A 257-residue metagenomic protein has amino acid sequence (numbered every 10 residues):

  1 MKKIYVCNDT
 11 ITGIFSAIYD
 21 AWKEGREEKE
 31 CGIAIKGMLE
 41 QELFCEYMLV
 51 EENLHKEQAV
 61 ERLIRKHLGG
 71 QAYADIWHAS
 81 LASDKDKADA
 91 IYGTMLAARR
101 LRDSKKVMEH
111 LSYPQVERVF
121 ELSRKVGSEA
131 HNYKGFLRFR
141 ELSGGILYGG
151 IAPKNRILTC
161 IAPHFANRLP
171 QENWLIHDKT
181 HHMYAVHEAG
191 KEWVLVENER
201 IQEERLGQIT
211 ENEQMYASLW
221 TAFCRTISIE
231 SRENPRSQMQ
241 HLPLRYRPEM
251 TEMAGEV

Functional and structural regions predicted by a protein language model:
M1-L54: N-terminal ordered "arm"
M1-Y5, L147, Q202-R205: Glycine- and acidic
G13-E24, G93-A97, C160-N167, S218-R225: Short, hydrophobic/amphipathic alpha-helical patches that form generic packing surfaces within helical domains
A34-H131: Charged, alpha-helical interface segments at or near domain boundaries
M48-Q58, E192-R205: Acidic, Ser/Thr-rich peripheral helices and adjacent loops at domain boundaries
A74-A79, K179, R232-M239: Short coil/turn segments at secondary-structure boundaries
K105-E197: Internal, well-folded beta-alpha domain core
N173, Y184-A185, A189, E204-V257: Long, compositionally biased intrinsically disordered terminal regions
